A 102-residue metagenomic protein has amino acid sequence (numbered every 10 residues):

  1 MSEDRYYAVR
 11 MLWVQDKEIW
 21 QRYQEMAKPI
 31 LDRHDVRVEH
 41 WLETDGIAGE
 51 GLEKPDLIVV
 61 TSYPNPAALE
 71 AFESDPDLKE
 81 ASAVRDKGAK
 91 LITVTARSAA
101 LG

Functional and structural regions predicted by a protein language model:
M1-P76, T95-G102: Short S/T/G/P-rich N-terminal loop/turn motif that feeds into the first structured element of a domain
D32-R33, D77-A83, A89: A common structural junction motif
